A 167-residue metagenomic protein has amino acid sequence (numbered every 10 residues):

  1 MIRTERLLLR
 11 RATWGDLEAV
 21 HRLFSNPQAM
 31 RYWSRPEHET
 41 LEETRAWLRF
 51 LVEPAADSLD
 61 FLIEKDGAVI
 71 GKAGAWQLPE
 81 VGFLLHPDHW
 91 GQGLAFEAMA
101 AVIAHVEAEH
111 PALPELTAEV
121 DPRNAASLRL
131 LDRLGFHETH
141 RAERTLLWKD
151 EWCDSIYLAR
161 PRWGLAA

Functional and structural regions predicted by a protein language model:
M1-E18, R22-R31, D60-A167: Acyl-donor (CoA/ACP) binding surface of acyl/acetyltransferases
Q28-F50: Conserved GNAT-fold acetyl-CoA-binding loop/helix
L41-E42, D57, W152: Non-catalytic, surface-exposed connector residues within folded enzymatic/regulatory domains
R49-V52, E107: Generic structural signal for well-ordered alpha-helical scaffold segments
L51-A56, F136: Short loop/turn motifs at secondary-structure junctions and domain boundaries
